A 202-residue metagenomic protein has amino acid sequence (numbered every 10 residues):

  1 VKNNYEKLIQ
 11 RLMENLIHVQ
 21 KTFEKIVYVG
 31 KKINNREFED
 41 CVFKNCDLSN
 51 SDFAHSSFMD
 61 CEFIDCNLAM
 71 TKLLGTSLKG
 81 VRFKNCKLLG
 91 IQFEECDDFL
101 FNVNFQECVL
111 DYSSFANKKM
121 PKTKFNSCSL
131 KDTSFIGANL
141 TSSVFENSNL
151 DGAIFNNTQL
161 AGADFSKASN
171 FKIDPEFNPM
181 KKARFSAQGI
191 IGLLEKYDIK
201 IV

Functional and structural regions predicted by a protein language model:
Y5-V202: Tandem repeat scaffolds
